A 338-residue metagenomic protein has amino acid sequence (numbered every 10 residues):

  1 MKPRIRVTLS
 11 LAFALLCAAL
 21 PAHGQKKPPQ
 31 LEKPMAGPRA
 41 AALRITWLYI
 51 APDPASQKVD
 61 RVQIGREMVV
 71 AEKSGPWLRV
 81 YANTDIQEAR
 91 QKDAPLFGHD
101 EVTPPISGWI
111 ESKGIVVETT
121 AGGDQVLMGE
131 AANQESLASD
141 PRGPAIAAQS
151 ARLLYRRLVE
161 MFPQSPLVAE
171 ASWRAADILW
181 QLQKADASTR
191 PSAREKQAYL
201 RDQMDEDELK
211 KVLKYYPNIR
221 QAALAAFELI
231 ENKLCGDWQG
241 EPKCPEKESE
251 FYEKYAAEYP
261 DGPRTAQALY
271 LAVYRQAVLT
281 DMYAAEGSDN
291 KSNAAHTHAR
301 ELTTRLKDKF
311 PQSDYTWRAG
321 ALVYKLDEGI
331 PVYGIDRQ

Functional and structural regions predicted by a protein language model:
M1-L9: Bacterial N-terminal signal peptides that target proteins for export
S10-A18: Bacterial N-terminal signal peptides
A19-K26: Boundary at the C-terminal end of the N-terminal hydrophobic targeting segment
K26-K33, Q57, A82-L137, A185 (+1 more regions): Boundary regions of SH3-family modules and the immediately adjacent low-complexity/disordered segments in eukaryotic
K26-P76, E118, S136-S139: Beta-loop motif signature
A55-S56, A145, L158-A169, A185 (+7 more regions): Short solvent-exposed coil/turn linkers within tandem alpha-helical repeat scaffolds
Q91-D100, S136-S150, Q181-K210, C235-E250 (+1 more regions): Short coil/linker segments at helix-helix boundaries
A121-D140, P166-P191, N218-D237, P263-A284 (+1 more regions): Amphipathic alpha-helical repeat scaffolds of TPR domains
